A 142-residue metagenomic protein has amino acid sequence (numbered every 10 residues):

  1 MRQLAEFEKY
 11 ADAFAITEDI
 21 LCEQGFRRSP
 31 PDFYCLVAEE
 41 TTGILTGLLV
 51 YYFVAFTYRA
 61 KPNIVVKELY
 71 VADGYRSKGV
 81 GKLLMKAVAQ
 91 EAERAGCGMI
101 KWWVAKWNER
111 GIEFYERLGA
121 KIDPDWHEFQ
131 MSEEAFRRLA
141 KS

Functional and structural regions predicted by a protein language model:
R2-Q24: Conserved GNAT-fold acetyl-CoA-binding loop/helix
E23-V37, V65: A short helix-loop-beta-strand connector motif used in the catalytic cores of GNAT acetyltransferases and, in some
V37, I44-F53, V65, Y70: Conserved beta-strand in the GNAT
E39-T41, M131: Active-site beta-strand termini and strand-to-loop segments that position acidic
F56-P62: A short, polar/charged loop-to-alpha-helix boundary motif
V71, S77-Q90, E113-R117: Conserved acetyl-CoA-binding loop-helix of GNAT-fold acetyltransferases
G96-S142: C-terminal "cap" of GNAT-fold acetyltransferases
